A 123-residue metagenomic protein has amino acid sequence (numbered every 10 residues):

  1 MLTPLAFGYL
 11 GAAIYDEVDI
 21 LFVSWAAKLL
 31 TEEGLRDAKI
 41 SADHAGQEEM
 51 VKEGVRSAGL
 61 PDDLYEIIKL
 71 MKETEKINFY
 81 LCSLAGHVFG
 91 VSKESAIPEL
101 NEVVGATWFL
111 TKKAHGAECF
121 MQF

Functional and structural regions predicted by a protein language model:
M1-A26: Long, hydrophobic N-terminal alpha-helical segment
S24-K28, A85-G86: Short beta-alpha junction loops
A27-K39: N-terminal beta-loop-helix "entrance" segment that forms/cooperates in small-molecule cofactor or anionic ligand
L35, G46-A58, S83-H87, T111-C119: Acidic, surface-exposed loops and disordered segments
R36-I40, I97-L100: Short, hinge-like loop/turn segments at secondary-structure boundaries
A38-E75: A glycine-rich helix N-cap at a beta->alpha junction
D63-E118: A charged, amphipathic interaction segment
M121-F123: Aromatic- and Gly/Pro-rich donor/ligand-binding loops that form nucleotide- or phosphate-bearing donor binding pockets
